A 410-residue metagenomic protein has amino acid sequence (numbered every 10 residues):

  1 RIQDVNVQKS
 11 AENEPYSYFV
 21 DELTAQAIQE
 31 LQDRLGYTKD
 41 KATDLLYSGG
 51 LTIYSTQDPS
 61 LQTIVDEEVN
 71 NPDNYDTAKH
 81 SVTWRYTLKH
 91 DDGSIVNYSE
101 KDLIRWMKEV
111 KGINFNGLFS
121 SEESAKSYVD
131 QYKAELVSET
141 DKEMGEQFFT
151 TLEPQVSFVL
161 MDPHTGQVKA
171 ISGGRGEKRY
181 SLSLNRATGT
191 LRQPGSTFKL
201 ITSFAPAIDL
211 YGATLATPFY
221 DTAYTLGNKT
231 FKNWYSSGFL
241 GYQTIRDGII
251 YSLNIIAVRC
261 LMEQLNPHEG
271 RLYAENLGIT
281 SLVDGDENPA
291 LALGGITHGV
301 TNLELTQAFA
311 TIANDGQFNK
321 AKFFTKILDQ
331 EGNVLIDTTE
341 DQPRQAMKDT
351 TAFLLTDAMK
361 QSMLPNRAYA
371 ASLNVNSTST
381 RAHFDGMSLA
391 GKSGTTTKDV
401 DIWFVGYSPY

Functional and structural regions predicted by a protein language model:
R1-E100, E275, T280-S281, A290-G294: Non-catalytic, structured segments within soluble enzyme domains
K9-N13, G212-G270, Q330-T356, K360-Q361: Conserved catalytic neighborhood of penicillin-recognizing serine enzymes
N13-E22, S55-T63, K178-R179, R192-T197 (+7 more regions): Soluble non-cytosolic domains of exported or imported proteins
L46-L51, L182-G189, F231, L240-Y242 (+5 more regions): Flexible glycine/proline-enriched surface loops and loop-helix/loop-strand junctions
S55-Y75, V82-H90, I95-T150, P154-D162 (+3 more regions): A penicillin-recognizing enzyme superfamily signal
V65, T165-G166, R192-F219, G248 (+2 more regions): Active-site SXXK
T151-S157, R179-I201, A216-F219, A290: Short active-site loop at a secondary-structure junction that contains or immediately precedes the catalytic residue(s)
T230-K232, Q264-Q307: Mid-domain, small-residue-enriched loop/turn segments at the edges of structured enzyme/sensor domains
